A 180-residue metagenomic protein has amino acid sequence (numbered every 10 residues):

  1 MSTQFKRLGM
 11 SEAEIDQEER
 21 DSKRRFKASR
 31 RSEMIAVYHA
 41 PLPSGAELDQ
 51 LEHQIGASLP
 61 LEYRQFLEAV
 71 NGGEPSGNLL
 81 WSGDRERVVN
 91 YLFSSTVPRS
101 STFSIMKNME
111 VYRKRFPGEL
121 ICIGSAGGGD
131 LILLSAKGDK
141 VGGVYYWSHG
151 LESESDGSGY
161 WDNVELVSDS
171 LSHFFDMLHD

Functional and structural regions predicted by a protein language model:
M1-L131, H179: A surface-exposed partner-binding patch
Y63-F66, Y145-Y146, F174-F175: Aromatic side chains
G83-R85, Y146, D156-S158: Short, intrinsically disordered/low-complexity patches at protein termini and at juxtamembrane boundaries
G124-A126, K137, W147-G150: Structured loops at beta-to-helix junctions and adjacent beta-edge loops in soluble globular domains
I132-G138: Low-complexity, glycine/alanine/valine/leucine- and proline-rich hydrophobic stretches
K140-V144: A short alpha->loop->secondary-structure connector
G150-H173: Compact, glycine/acidic-enriched structural inserts
S172-D180: A short, amphipathic alpha-helical segment
